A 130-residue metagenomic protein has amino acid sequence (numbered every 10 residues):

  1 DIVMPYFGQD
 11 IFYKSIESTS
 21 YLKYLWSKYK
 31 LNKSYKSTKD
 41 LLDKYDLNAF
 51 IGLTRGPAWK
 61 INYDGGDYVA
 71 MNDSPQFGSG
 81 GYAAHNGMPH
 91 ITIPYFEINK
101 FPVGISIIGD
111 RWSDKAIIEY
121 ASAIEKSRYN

Functional and structural regions predicted by a protein language model:
D1-Y35, T92-P102: Short helix-loop capping/hinge segments that flank enzyme active sites or metal/cofactor-binding pockets
K36-L41, G78-G81, T92: Generic recognition of flexible, low-complexity loop/linker segments
S37-K44, A123-S127: Generic non-transmembrane alpha-helical segments
D46-N48: Conserved acidic residues
T54: Glycine-rich, N-terminal phosphate-binding loop of Rossmann-like dinucleotide-binding domains
W59-G80: Short, surface-exposed loop/helix-turn segments at secondary-structure junctions that function as lids/hinges flanking
H85-N130: Structural helix-boundary/capping segments
